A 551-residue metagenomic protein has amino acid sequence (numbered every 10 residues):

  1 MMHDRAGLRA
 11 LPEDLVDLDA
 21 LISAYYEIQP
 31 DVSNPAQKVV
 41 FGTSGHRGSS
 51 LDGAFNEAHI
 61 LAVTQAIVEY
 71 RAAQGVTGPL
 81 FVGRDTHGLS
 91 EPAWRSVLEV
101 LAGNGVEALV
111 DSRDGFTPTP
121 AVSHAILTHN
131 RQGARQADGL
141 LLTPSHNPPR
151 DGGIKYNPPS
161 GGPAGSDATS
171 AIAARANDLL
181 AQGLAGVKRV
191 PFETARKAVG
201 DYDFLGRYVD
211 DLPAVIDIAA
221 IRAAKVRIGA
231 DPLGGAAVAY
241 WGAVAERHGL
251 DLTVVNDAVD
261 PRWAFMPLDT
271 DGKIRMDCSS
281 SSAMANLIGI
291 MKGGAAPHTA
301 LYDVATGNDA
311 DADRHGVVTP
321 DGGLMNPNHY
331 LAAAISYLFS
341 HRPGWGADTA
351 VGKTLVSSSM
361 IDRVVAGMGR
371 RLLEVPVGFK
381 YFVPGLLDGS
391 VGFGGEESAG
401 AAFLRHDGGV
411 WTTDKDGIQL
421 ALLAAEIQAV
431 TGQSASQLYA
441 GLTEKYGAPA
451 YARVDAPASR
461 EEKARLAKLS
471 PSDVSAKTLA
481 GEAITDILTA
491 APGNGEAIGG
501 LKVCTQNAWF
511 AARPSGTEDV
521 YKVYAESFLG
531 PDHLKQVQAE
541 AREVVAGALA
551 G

Functional and structural regions predicted by a protein language model:
M2-E99, G103, T128, G133 (+3 more regions): An N-terminal, well-structured beta->alpha segment
P12-E13, A20, A24-Y26, E107-S123 (+4 more regions): Phosphate-binding chemistry for phosphorylated carbohydrates and sugar-nucleotides
S33-T43, G186-R189, N256-P261, G516-T517: Flexible hinge/switch segments at interdomain interfaces of large molecular machines
I60, T64, S90, W94-L98 (+6 more regions): Short, highly selective alpha-helical patches that border small-molecule cofactor pockets in redox/cofactor-processing
G83, G139-S145, G307-D309, G394 (+1 more regions): Short beta-strand segments
A125-Y156, P163-G165: Hydrophobic or amphipathic alpha-helical targeting/insertion segments
Q433-G551: Catalytic-core signal marking the mid-to-C-terminal active-site face
